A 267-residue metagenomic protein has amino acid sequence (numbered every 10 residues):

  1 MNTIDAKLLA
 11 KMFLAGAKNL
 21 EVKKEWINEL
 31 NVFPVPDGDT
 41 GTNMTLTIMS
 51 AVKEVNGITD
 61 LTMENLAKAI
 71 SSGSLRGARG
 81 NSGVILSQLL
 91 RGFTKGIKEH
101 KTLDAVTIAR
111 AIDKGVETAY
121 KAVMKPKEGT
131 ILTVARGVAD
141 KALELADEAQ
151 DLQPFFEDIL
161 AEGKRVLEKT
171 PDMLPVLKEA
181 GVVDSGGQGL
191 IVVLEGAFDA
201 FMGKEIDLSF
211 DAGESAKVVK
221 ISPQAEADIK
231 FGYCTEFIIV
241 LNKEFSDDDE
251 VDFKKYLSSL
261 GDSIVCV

Functional and structural regions predicted by a protein language model:
M1-V267: N-terminal loops that bind phosphate or other acidic moieties and the adjacent beta-alpha structural core
